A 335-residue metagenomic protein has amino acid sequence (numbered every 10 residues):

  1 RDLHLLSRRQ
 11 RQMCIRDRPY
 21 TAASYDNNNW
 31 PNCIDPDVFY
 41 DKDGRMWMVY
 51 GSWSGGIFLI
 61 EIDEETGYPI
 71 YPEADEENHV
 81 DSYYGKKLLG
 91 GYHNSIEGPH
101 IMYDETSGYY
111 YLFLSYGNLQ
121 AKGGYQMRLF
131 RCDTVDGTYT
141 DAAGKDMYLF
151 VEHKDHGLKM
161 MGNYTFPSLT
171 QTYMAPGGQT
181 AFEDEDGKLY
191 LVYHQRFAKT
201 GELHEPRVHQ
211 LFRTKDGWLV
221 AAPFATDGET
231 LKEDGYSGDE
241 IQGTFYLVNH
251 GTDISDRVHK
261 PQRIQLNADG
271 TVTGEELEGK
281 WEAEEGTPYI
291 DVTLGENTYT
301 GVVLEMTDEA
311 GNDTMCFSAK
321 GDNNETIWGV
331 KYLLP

Functional and structural regions predicted by a protein language model:
R1, D35-I60, P99-D104, G108-K122 (+2 more regions): Hydrophobic core segments of beta-strands in well-ordered, beta-rich domains
R1-R11, I15-D17: Single conserved hydrophobic/aromatic residue that forms the stacking wall/gate of nucleotide- or nucleobase-binding
R8, L59-E64, Q126-D136, P206-T214: Beta-propeller blade signature
Q12, R16-Y40, E65-M102, T138-P176 (+1 more regions): Surface loop/turn signatures of beta-propeller and other carbohydrate-active proteins
I70-E77, D141, Q195-V248, A268: Beta-propeller fold recognition
H100-L158, N249-T252, H259-N267, L277: Loop/turn-rich, solvent-exposed surfaces of beta-rich toroidal or solenoidal domains
A143, D269-D313: Contiguous, well-ordered beta-strand patches that form the walls/edges of small beta-barrel/beta-sandwich domains
D227-H259, T273-E285, S318-W328, Y332: Tryptophan-anchored aromatic micro-motifs
